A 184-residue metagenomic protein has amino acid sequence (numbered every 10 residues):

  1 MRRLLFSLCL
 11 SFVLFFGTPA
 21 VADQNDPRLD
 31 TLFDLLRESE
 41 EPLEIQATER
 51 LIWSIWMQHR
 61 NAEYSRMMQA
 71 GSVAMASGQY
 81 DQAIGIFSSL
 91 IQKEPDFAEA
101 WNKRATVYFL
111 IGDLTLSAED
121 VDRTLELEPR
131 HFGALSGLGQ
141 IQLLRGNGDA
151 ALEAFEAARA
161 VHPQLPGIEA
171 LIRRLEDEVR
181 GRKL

Functional and structural regions predicted by a protein language model:
S89-L90, R123-T124, A157-A158: Canonical positions in the second alpha-helix
